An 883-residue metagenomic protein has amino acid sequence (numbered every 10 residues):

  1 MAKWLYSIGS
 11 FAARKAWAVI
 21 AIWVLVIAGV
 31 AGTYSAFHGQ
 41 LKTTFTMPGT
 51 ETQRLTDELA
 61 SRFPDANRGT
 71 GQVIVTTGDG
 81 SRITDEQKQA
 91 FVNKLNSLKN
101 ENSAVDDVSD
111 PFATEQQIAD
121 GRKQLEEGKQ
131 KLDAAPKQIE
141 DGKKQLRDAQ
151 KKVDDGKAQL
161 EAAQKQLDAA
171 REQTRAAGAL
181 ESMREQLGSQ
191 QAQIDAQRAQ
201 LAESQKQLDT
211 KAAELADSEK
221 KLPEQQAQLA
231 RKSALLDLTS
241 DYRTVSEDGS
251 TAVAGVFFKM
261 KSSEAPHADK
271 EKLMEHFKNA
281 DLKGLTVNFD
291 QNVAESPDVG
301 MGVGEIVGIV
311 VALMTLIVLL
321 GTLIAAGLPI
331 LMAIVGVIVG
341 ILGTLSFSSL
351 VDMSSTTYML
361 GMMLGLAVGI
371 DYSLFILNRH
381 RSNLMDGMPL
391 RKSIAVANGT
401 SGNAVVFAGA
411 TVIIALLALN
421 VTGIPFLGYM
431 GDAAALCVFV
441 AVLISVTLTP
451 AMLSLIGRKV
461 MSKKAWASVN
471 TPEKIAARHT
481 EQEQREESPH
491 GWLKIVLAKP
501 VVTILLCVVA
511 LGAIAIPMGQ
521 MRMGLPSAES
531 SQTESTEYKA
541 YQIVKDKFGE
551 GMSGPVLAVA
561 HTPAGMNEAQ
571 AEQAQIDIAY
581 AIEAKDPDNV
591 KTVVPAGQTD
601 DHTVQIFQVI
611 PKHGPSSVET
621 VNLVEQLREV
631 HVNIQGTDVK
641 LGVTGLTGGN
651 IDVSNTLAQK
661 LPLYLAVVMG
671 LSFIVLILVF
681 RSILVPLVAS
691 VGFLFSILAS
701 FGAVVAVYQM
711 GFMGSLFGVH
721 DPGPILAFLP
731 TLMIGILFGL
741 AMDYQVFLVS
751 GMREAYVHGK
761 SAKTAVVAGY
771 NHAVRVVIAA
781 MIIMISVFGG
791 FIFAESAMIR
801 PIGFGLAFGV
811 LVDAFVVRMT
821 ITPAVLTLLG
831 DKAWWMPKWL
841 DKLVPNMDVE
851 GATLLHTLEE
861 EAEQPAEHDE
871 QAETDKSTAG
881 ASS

Functional and structural regions predicted by a protein language model:
M1-G39, M260-M523, G636-V639, V643-S883: Membrane-embedded transmembrane helical bundles of large multi-pass transporters/channels
W17, V24-L25, G32-F37, L41 (+2 more regions): N-terminal cofactor/phosphate-binding cores enriched in small/glycine residues, especially glycine-rich loops such as
S35, G69-G78, V256-F257: Acidic/histidine-rich, surface-exposed loop or edge segments in extracytoplasmic proteins
G39-K42, I74-G78, P111-T114, N292-E295 (+2 more regions): Short linear capping/connector segments at secondary-structure termini
K42, T70-Q72, T251-V253, G361 (+4 more regions): Short, solvent-exposed beta-strand edge segments and adjacent coil->beta transition regions
T43-T52, T76, M332, T357-G361 (+3 more regions): Juxtamembrane extracytosolic/periplasmic "stalk" immediately C-terminal to the first targeting helix
G49-T50, I424, E487, S535 (+2 more regions): Serine-centered coil/turn micro-motif
T52-T56, A60-N67, T84-T286, Q520-G714 (+2 more regions): Structured non-transmembrane domains adjacent to transmembrane bundles in polytopic membrane proteins
